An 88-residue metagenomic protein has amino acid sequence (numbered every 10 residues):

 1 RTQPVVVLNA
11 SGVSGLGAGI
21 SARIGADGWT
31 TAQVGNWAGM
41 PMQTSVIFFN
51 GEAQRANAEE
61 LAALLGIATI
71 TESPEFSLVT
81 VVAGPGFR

Functional and structural regions predicted by a protein language model:
R1-V7, M40-T44: Acidic/histidine-rich, surface-exposed loop or edge segments in extracytoplasmic proteins
V5-G15: Glycine-rich loop/hinge motif
G19, D27-R88: BRCT (BRCA1 C-terminal) domain core and associated BRCT-interaction motifs
I24: Active-site diphosphate/adenylate-binding microenvironment
